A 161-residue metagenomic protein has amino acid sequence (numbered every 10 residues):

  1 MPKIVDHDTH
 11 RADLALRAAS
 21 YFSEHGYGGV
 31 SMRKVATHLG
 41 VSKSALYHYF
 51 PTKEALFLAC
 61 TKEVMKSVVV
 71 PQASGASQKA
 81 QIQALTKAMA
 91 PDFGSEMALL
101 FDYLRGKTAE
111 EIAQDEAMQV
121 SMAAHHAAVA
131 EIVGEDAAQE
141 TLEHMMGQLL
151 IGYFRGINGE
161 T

Functional and structural regions predicted by a protein language model:
M1-K3, I82: Short, Lys/Arg-enriched N-terminal segment that forms or immediately precedes the first helix of a structured domain
P2, H10-D13, R17-A55, A59: Helix-turn-helix
A15, L58, Q83, M122-A130 (+1 more regions): An amphipathic alpha-helix signature
A59, V69-S95, T141: Hydrophobic alpha-helical connector segments
A90-Q119: Amphipathic alpha-helical segments used for helix-helix packing
A98-R105, G134-T161: Hydrophobic alpha-helical segments that form the core of small-molecule binding pockets and/or dimer interfaces
